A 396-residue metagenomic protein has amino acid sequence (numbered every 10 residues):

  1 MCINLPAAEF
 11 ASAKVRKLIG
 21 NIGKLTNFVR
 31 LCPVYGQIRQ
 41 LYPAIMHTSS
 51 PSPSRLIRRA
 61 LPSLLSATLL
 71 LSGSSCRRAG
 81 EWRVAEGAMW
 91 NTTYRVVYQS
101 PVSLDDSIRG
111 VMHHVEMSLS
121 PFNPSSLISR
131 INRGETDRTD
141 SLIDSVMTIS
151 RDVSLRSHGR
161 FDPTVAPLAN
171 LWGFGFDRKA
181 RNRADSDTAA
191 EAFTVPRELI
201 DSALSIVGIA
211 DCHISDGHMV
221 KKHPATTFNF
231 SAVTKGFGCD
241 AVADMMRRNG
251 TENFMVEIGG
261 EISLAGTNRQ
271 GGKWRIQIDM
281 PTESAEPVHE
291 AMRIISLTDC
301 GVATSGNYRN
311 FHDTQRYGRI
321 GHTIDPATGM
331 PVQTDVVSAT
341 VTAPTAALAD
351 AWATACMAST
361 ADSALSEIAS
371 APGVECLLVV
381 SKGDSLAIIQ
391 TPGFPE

Functional and structural regions predicted by a protein language model:
N4, E9-S12, I19, C32: Short, low-complexity, intrinsically disordered N-terminal modules that encode targeting/processing signals
R16, G20-G23, N27-P33, Q37 (+1 more regions): Mature catalytic core of soluble alpha/beta enzymes
